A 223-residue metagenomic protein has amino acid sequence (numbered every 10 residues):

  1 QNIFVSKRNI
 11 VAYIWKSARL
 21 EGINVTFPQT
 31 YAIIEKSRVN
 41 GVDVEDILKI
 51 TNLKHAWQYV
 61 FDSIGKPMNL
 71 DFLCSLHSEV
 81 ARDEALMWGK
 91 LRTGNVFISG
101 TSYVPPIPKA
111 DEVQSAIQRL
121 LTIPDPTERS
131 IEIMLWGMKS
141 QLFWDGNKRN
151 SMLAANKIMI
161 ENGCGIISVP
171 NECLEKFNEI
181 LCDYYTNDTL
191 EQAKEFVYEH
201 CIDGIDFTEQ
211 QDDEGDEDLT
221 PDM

Functional and structural regions predicted by a protein language model:
Q1-M223: FIC/Doc superfamily catalytic core
